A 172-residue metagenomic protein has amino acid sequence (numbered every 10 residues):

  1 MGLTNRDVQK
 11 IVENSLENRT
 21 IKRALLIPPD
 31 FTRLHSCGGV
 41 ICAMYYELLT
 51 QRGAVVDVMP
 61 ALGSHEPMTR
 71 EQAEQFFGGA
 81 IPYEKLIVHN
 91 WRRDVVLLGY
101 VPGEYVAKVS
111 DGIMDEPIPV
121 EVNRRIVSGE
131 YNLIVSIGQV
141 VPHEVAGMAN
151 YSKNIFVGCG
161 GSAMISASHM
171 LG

Functional and structural regions predicted by a protein language model:
M1-K10, I27-D30, G103-V109: Acidic/glycine-enriched edge-of-secondary-structure segments
N5-R6, I21, A43-Q51, N132-L133 (+1 more regions): Hydrophobic alpha/beta core scaffold segments
K10-L25, T50-R52, G129-E130: Glycine-rich phosphate/diphosphate-binding loops that line cofactor/substrate pockets in enzymes
R23-L34, D57-G63, I134-S136: Short glycine-rich or small-residue beta-strand-to-loop segments that form or flank ligand, phosphate, metal/Fe-S
R33-V56: Histidine-anchored nucleotide/phosphate-binding helix
H35-S36, S136, H143-A146, M164-A167: Short helix/loop capping segments that flank catalytic or ligand/cofactor-binding pockets
M68-M148: An acidic, phosphate/nucleotide-engaging active-site surface
M148, S152-G172: Extended, low-polarity segments enriched in aliphatic/aromatic residues
